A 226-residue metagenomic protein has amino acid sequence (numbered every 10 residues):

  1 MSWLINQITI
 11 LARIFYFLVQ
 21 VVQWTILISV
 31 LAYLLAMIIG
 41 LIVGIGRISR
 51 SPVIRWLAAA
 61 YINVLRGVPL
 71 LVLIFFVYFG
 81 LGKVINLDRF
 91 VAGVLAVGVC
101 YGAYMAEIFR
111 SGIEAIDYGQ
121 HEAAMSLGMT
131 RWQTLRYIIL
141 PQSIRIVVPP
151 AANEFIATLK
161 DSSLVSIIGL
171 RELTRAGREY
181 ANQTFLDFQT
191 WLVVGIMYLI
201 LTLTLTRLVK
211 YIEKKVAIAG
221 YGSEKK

Functional and structural regions predicted by a protein language model:
M1-K226: Transmembrane alpha-helices and adjacent helix-loop boundaries
